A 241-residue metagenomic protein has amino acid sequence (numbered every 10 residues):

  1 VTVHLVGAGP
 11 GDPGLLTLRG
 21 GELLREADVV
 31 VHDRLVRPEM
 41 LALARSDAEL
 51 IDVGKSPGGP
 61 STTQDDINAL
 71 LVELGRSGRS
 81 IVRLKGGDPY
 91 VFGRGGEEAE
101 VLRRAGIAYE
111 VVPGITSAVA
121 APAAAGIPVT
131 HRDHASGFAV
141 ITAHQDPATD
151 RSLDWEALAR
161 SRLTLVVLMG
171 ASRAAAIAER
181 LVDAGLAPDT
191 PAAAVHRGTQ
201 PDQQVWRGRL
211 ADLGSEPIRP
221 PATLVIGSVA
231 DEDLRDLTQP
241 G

Functional and structural regions predicted by a protein language model:
V1-L5, R76-I81, G137, T142-G241: A contiguous loop/helix-start segment that scaffolds small-molecule binding in enzyme catalytic cores
V1-P13, L18-I115, L213-S215, R219: Class I S-adenosyl-L-methionine
G14-L15, T62, F92-G93, V119 (+3 more regions): Residues that form or flank phosphate/diphosphate-binding pockets in enzymes that use nucleotide phosphates
L18, R34, R132-H134, D189 (+1 more regions): Non-catalytic, surface-exposed connector residues within folded enzymatic/regulatory domains
M40-L41, L102, A121-P122, I177 (+1 more regions): Hydrophobic packing residues within well-ordered alpha-helices of enzyme cores
A44, A125, L181, G185: Active-site catalytic pocket residues across diverse enzymes, especially alpha/beta-hydrolases
A48-K55, G106-E110, V129-S136, G185-A194: Short hydrophobic/aromatic-enriched beta-strand-loop microsegments
G86-S161, Q204-G208: Class I SAM-dependent methyltransferase SAM-binding "motif I" and its flanking Rossmann-like core
